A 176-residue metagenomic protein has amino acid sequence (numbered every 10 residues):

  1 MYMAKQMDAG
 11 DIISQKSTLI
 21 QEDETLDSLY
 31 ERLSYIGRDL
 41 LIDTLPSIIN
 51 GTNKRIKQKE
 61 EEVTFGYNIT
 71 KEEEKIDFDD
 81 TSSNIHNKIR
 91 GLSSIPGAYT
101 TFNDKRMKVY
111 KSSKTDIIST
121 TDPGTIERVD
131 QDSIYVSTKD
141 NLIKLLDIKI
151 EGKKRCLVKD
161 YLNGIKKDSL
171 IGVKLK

Functional and structural regions predicted by a protein language model:
M1-F65, E72: Donor/substrate-binding cores of folate-linked one-carbon enzymes
M3, S14, T18, N50 (+8 more regions): Sparse, context-dependent recognition of short Cys/His-centered cofactor- or disulfide-binding micro-motifs
G10, V63, E74, M107 (+1 more regions): Change "...and in nucleic-acid phosphodiester-cleaving endonucleases..." to "...and in nucleic-acid processing enzymes
L19, K75, E151: Short, flexible active-site loop motifs that bind/organize anionic cofactors or intermediates
E31, D43, Y67, N87 (+1 more regions): Charged/polar, solvent-exposed surface patches and flexible loops
Y67-D80: Acyl-group handling in specialized metabolite and lipid biosynthesis
F78-K176: An anion-binding loop in the catalytic cleft
